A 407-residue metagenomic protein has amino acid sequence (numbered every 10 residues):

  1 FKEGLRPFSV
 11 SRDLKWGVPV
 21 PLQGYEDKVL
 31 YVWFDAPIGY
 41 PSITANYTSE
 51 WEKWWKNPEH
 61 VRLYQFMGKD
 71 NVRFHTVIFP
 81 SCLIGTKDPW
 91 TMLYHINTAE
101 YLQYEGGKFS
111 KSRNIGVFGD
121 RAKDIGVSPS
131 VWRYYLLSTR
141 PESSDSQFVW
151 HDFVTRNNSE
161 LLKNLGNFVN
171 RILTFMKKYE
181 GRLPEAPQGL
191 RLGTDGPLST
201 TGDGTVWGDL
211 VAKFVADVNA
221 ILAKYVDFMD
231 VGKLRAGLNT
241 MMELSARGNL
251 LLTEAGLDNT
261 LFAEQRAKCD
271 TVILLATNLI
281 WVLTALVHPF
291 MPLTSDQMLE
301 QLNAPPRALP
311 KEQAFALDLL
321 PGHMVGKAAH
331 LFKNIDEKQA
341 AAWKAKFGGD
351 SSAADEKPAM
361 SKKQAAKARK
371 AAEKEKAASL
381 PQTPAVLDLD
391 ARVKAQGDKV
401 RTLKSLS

Functional and structural regions predicted by a protein language model:
F1-F8, N46-K53, S143, V169-Y225 (+1 more regions): Conserved, charged catalytic cores of large soluble enzymes
F1-K178, G237-M241: Structured secondary-structure scaffolds
L22-L30, F66-N71, K123-V127, F153-N164 (+5 more regions): Secondary-structure capping and boundary motifs in well-ordered enzyme cores
A36, V131, Y135, F168-R171 (+6 more regions): Amphipathic, well-ordered alpha-helical segments in soluble domains
V61-L63, Y101-K108, S159, L190-A216 (+1 more regions): Short, mixed-charge aromatic SLiMs
T98-Y101, D152-F153, E185-T194, E243 (+1 more regions): A glycine-rich phosphate-binding loop feature that marks nucleotide/adenosyl-phosphate handling sites
R121-K123, F148-N158, P184-V206, A223-K233 (+1 more regions): Short, charged, low-complexity loops and linkers
D227, G232-K233, M242-L406: Basic, alpha-helical terminal appendages of large translation-related enzymes
